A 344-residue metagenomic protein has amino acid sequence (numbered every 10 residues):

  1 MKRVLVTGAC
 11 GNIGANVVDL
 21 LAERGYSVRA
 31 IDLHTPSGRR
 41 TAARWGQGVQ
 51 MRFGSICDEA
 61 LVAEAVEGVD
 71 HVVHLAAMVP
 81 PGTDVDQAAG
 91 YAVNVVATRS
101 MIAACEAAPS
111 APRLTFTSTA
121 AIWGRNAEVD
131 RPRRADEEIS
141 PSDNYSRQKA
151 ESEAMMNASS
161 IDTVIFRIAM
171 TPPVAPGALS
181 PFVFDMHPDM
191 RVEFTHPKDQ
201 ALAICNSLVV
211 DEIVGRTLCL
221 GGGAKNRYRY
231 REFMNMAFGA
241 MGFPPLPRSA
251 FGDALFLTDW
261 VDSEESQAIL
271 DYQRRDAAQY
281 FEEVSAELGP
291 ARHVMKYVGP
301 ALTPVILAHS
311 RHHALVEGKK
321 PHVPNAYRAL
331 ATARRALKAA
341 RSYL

Functional and structural regions predicted by a protein language model:
V4-R24: N-terminal Rossmann NAD(P)H-binding glycine-rich loop of SDR-like oxidoreductase domains
W45-V93, R125: NAD(P)H-binding glycine-rich loop region in Rossmannoid oxidoreductase-like domains and their noncatalytic homologs
C57, A89-S100, I139, D143-Q148 (+1 more regions): Glycine-rich NAD(P)-binding loop of the Rossmann-fold in SDR/ketoreductase-type enzymes
V72, T83-L114: NAD(P)-cofactor binding segment of oxidoreductase domains
A92, A127-I165, M186-P188: Catalytic helix-loop patch of NAD(P)-dependent Rossmann-fold dehydrogenases
R99-N144: Conserved Rossmann-fold NAD(P)-dependent oxidoreductase catalytic core, especially the SDR/UDP-sugar
M186-V209, G215-R216: Substrate-positioning beta->alpha
N206-V284, L288-A291, M295-G299, V305-L344: Mid/C-terminal beta-alpha module of Rossmann-like enzyme folds, strongest in SDR-family dehydrogenases/epimerases
